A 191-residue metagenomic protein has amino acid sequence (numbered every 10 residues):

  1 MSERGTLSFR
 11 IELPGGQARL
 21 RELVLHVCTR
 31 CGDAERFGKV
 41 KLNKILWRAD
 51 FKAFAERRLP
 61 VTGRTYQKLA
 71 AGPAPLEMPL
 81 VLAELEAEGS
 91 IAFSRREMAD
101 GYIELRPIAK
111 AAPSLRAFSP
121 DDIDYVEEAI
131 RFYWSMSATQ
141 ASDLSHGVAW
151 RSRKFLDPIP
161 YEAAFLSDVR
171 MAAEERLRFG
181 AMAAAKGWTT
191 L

Functional and structural regions predicted by a protein language model:
M1-L191: Domain-edge interaction signal
